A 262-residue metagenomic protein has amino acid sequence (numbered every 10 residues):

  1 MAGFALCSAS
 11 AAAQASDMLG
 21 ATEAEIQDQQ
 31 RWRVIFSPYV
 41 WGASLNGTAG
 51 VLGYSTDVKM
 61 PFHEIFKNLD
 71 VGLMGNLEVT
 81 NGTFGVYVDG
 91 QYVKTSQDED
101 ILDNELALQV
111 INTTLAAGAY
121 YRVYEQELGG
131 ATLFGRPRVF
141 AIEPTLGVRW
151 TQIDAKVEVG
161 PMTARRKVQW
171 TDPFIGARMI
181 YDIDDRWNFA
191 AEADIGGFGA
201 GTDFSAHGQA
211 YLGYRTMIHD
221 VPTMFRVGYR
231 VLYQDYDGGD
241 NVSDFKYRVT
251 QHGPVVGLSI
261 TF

Functional and structural regions predicted by a protein language model:
A13-V86: Short glycine/proline- and aromatic-enriched beta-strand/turn motifs that initiate or cap beta-hairpins
A24-W32, Y124-A141, I183-W187, M217-T223: Short loop/turn motifs that connect adjacent beta-strands in outer-membrane beta-barrel proteins
Q30-W32, L69-L73, T80, Q109-L115 (+4 more regions): Residues that define the transmembrane beta-barrel architecture of outer-membrane proteins
V34-P38, G75, F84-V88, A117 (+7 more regions): Transmembrane beta-strands of outer-membrane beta-barrel proteins
V40-S44, N81-T83, G90-S96, V123-E125 (+5 more regions): Transmembrane beta-strands of outer-membrane beta-barrel pores
G47-Y54, D98-N104, A131-T132, D154-M162 (+2 more regions): Outer-membrane beta-barrel translocator domains and adjoining extracellular loop/strand segments of Gram-negative
V86-Q97, D103-M162, W170-G176, Y181-I183: Gram-negative (and chloroplast) outer-membrane scaffold detector with strong preference for beta-barrel transmembrane
A116-A119, T216, V249-F262: Outer-membrane beta-barrel "beta-signal"
